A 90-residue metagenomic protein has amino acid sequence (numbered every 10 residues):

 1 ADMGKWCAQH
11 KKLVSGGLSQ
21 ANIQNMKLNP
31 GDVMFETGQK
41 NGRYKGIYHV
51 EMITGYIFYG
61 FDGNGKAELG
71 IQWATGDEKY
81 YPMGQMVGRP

Functional and structural regions predicted by a protein language model:
A1-N29: Secreted/periplasmic proteins that engage bacterial cell-wall peptidoglycan
V14, L18-I23, K40-P90: Aromatic- and glycine-rich peptidoglycan recognition patches
G31-V33: Structural motif
